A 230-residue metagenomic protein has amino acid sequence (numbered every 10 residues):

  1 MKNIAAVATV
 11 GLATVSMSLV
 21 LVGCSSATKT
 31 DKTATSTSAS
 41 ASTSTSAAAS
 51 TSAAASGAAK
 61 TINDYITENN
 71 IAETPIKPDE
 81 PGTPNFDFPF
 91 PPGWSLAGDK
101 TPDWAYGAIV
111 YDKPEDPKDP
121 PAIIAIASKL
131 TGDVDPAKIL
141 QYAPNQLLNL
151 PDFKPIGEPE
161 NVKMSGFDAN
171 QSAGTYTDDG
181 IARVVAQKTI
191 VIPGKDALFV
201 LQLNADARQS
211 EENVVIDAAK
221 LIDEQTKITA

Functional and structural regions predicted by a protein language model:
M1-L12: Bacterial N-terminal signal peptides that target proteins for export
A6-V7, V20-A53: Bacterial lipoprotein signal-peptidase II cleavage site
G11-V20: Bacterial N-terminal signal peptides
S42-E80: N-terminal low-complexity, Pro/Thr/Ser-rich intrinsically disordered segments that act as propeptides or flexible
K77-D133: Secretory pathway targeting signatures of secreted, lumenal, and periplasmic proteins
W94, F199-A230: Surface-exposed amphipathic alpha-helical segments
G107-K113, V184-G194: Short, surface-exposed beta-strand/loop micro-motifs that present aromatic residues
Q141-I190: Signature of long, low-cysteine stretches enriched in small and polar/charged residues
